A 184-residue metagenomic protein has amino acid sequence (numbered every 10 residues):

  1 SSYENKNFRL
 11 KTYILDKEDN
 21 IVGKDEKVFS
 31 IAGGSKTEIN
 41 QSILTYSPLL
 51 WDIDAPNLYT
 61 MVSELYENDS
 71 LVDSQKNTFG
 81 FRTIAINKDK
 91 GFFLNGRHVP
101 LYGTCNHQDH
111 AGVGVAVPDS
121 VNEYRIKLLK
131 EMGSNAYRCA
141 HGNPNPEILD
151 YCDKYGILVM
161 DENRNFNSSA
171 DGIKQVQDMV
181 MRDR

Functional and structural regions predicted by a protein language model:
S1-Y151, G156-V159, G172-D178: Secreted/periplasmic carbohydrate-active enzymes, especially glycoside hydrolases
F166-A170: Short gly/pro/ser/thr-enriched loop/turn and capping motifs at secondary-structure boundaries
D178-R184: Active-site groove signature of glycoside hydrolases
